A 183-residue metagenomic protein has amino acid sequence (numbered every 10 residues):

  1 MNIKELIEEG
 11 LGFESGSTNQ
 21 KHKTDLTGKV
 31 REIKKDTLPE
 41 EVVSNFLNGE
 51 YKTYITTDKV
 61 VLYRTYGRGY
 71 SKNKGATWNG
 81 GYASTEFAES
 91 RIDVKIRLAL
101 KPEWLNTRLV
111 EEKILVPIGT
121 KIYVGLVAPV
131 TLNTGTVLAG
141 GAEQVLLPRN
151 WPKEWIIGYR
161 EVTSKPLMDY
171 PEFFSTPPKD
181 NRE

Functional and structural regions predicted by a protein language model:
M1-E5: Hydrophobic, membrane-inserting alpha-helical segments
G16-E183: Catalytic toxin/effector domains delivered as secreted proteins or via bacterial secretion systems
